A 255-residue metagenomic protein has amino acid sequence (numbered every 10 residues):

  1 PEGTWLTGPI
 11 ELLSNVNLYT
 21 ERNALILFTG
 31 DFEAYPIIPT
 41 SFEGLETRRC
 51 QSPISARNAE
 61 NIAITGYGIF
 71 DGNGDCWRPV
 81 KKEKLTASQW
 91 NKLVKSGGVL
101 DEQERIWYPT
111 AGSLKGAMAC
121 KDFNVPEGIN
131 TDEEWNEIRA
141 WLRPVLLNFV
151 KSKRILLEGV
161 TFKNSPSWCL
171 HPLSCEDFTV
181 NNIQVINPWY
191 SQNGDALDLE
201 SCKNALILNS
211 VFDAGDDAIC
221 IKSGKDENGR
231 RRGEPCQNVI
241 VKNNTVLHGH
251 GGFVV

Functional and structural regions predicted by a protein language model:
P1-V255: Extracellular/periplasmic carbohydrate-active domains that bind, remodel, or depolymerize complex polysaccharides
